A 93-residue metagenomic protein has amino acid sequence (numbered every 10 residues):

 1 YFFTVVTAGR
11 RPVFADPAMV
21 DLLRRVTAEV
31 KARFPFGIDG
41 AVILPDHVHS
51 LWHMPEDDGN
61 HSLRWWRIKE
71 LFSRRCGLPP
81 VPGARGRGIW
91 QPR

Functional and structural regions predicted by a protein language model:
Y1-R93: Short catalytic/metal-binding and nucleic-acid-binding patches
